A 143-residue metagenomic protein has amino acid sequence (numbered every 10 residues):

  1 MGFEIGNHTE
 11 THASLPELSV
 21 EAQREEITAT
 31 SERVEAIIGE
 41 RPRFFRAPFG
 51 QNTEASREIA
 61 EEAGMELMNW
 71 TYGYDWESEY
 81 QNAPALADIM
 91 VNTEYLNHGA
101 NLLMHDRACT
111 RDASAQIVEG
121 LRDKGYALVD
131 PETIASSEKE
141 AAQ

Functional and structural regions predicted by a protein language model:
M1, I59, E119-G120: Alpha-helical scaffold elements within enzyme catalytic domains, especially in hydrolases
M1-G2, A13: Mid-chain, structured segments of secreted extracytoplasmic proteins
E4-N7, R43-R46, E66-W70, A100-M104 (+1 more regions): Structural recognition of the beta-strand scaffold that forms the well-ordered cores of secreted hydrolase catalytic
E10, P48-G50, Y72-Y74, H105-R107 (+1 more regions): Active-site beta-loop-alpha junctions enriched in small/polar residues
A13-R41, Q51-H98, T110-Q116: Alpha-helical scaffold elements lining the catalytic groove of polysaccharide deacetylases
C109-Q143: C-terminal domain-boundary segment and adjacent tail
